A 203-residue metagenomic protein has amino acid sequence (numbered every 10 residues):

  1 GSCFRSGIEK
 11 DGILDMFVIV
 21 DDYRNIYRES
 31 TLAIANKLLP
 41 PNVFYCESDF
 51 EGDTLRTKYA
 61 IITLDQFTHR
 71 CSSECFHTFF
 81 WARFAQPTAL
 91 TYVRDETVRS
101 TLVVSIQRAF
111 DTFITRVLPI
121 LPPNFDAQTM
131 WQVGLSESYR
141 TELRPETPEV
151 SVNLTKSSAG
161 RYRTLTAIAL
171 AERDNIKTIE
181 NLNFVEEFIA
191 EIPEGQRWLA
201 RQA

Functional and structural regions predicted by a protein language model:
F4-D11, D22-A203: Catalytic core of pol beta-like nucleotidyltransferases
L14: Change "...and in nucleic-acid phosphodiester-cleaving endonucleases..." to "...and in nucleic-acid processing enzymes
F17-I19: Short hydrophobic/aromatic beta-strand micro-patches that form the beta-sheet surface supporting nucleotide- or nucleic
